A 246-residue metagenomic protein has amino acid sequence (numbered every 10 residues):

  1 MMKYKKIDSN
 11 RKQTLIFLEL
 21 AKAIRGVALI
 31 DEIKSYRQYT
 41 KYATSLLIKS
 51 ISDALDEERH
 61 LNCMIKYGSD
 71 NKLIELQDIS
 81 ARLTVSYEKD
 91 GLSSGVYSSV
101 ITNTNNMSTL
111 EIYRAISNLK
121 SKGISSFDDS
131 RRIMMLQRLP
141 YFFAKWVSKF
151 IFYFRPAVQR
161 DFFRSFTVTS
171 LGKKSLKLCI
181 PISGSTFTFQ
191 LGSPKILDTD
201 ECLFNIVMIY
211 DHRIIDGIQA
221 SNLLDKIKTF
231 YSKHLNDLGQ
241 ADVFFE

Functional and structural regions predicted by a protein language model:
M1-E246: C-terminal catalytic/motor cores of large multi-domain enzyme assemblies
